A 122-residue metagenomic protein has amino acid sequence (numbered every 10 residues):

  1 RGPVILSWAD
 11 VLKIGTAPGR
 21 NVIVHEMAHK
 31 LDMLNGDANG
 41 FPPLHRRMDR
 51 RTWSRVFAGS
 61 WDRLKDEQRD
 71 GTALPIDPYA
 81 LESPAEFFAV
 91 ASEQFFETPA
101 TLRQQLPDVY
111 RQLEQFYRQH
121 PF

Functional and structural regions predicted by a protein language model:
R1-A17, L34-F122: Metalloprotease/metallohydrolase-associated module, dominated by Zn2+-dependent proteases
G15-D32: Short alpha-helix carrying the canonical HExxH Zn2+-binding catalytic motif
